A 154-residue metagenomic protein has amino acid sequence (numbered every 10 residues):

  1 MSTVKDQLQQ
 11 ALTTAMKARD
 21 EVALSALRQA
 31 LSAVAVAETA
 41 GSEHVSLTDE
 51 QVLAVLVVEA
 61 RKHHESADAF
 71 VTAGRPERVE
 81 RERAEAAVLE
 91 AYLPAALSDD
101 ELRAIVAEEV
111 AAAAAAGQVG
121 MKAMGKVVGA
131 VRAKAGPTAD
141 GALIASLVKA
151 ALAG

Functional and structural regions predicted by a protein language model:
M1-G154: Charged, compositionally biased, marginally structured helical/coil segments
